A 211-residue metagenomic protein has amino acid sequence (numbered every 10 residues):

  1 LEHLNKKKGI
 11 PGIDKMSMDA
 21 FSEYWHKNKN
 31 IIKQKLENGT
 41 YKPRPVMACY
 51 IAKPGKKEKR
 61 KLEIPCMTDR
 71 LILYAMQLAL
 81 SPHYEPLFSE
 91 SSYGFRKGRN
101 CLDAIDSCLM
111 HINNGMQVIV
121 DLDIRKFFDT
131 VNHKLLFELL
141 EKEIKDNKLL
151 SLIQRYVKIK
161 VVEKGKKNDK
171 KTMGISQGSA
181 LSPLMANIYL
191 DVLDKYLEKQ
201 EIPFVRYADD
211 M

Functional and structural regions predicted by a protein language model:
L1-G9, V46-Y50, L78-H83, N113 (+1 more regions): Short, compositionally biased low-complexity segments
L1-K27: Non-catalytic, polymerase-adjacent accessory regions of viral genome-replication enzymes
L1-L4, A75, L152-V157: Short alpha-helical scaffolding segments that buttress acidic/His motifs in well-ordered protein cores
K35-G39, R44-P45, C49-Y50, E90-S91 (+2 more regions): Conserved polymerase palm-domain catalytic core
R60-C66: Conserved phosphate-binding loops in nucleotide/dinucleotide-binding enzymes
T68, I72-A75, I105: Duplex nucleic acid-engaging cores and interfaces of nucleic-acid transaction enzymes
L73-Y74, L78-S91: Electropositive, glycine- and tryptophan-enriched low-complexity nucleic-acid-binding patches
